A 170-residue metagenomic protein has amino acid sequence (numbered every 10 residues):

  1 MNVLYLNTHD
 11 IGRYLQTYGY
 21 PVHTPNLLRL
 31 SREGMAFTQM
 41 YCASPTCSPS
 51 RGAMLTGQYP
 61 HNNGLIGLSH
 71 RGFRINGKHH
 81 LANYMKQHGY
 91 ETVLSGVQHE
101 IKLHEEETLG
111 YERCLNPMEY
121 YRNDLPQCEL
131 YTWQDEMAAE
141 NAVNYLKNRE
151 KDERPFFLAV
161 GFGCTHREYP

Functional and structural regions predicted by a protein language model:
M1-P170: Formylglycine-dependent sulfatase
